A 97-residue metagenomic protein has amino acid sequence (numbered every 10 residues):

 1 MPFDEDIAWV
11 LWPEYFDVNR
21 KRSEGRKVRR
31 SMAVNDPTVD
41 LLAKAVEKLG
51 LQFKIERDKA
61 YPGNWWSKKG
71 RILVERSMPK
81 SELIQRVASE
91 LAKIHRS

Functional and structural regions predicted by a protein language model:
M1-E14: Charged, low-complexity intrinsically disordered tails and linkers
I7, L49, K68-G70: A generic structural signal for short beta-strands and their flanking turns/coil linkers
Y15, V34, L41, A45 (+1 more regions): Helix-rich interaction surfaces within compact, conserved domain-sized segments that mediate assembly or partner
D17-K21: SAM-dependent methyltransferase
E24-K27, A33-F53: Compact, well-ordered interaction domains used in eukaryotic information-processing assemblies
